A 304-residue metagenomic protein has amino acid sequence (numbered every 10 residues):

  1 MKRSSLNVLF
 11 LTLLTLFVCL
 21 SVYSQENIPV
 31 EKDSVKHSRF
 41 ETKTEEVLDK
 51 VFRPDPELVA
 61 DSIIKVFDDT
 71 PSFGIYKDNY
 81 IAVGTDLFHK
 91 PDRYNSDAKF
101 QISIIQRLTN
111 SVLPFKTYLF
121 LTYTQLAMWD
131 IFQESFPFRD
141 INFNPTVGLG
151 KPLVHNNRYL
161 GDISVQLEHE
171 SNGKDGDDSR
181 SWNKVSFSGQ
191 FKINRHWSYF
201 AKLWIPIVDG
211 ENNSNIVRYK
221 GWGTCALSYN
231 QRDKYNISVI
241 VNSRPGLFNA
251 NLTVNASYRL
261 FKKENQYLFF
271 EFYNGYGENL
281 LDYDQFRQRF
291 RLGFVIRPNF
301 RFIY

Functional and structural regions predicted by a protein language model:
M1-N27: Bacterial Sec-dependent N-terminal signal peptides
S4, L280-D284: Short proline/glycine-enriched turn/loop segments at secondary-structure junctions
E26-F138, N142-P145: Outer-membrane beta-barrel initiation region
V35, K43-L48, S171, I207-D209 (+3 more regions): Intrinsically disordered, low-complexity linker/tail regions enriched in polar/charged residues
G74-G84, N110-D233, V239-V241, L247 (+2 more regions): Outer-membrane pore/translocation modules
D97, Q101-S103, N144-T146, S186 (+3 more regions): Membrane-embedded beta-strand positions in outer-membrane beta-barrel channels/transporters
D233, V241-S243, F248-Y258, K263: C-terminal interaction module
R287-Y304: Outer-membrane beta-barrel "beta-signal"
